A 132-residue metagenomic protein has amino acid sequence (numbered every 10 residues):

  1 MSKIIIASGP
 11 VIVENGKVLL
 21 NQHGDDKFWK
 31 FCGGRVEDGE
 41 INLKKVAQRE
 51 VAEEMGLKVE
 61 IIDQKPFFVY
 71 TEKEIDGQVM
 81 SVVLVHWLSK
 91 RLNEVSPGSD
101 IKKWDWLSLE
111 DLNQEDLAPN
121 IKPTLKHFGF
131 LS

Functional and structural regions predicted by a protein language model:
M1-V18, G39, L88: Conserved N-terminal beta-strand and adjoining loop/helix that marks the start of the Nudix/MutT-like hydrolase domain
K3-I5, V13, H23, G77-V82 (+2 more regions): A generic fold-level signal
I5-I6, F68-V95: Active-site-adjacent beta-strand/loop module that shapes the phosphate/pyrophosphate-binding cleft
V13-V18, D25-D26, E72-K73, K90-E94: Short, charged/polar surface micro-motifs in flexible loops or helix N-caps
E14-E53: Conserved Nudix-box catalytic region and its N-terminal flanking loop in Nudix hydrolases and closely related
K58-F68: A short coil-to-beta-strand element that immediately follows conserved catalytic motifs
H86-L88, S96-F128: NUDIX/MutT-family hydrolases
